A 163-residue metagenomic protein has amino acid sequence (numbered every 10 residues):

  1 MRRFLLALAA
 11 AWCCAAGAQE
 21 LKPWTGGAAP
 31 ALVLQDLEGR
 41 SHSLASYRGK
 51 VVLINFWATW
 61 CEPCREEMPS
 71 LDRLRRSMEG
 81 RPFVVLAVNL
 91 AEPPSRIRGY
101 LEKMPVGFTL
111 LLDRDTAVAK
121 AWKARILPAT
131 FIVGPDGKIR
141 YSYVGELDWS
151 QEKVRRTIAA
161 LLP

Functional and structural regions predicted by a protein language model:
R3-C13: Bacterial N-terminal signal peptides
A18-L44: N-terminal "domain-start" segment that seeds a small globular fold
E20, E66, R73-D115, L127: Conserved segment of the thioredoxin-like fold in thiol-based oxidoreductases
L32, Y47, F56-W57, Y100 (+2 more regions): Conserved hydrophobic/aromatic "anchor" residues that stabilize well-ordered secondary structure elements
K50-V52, F56-W60, I126: Short pre-active-site segment immediately N-terminal to redox-active cysteine/selenocysteine motifs in thiol-based
L53-N55, V85-A87, F131-I132: Hydrophobic beta-strand core positions in alpha/beta domains
F56-R73: Conserved redox-active cysteine motifs that mediate thiol-disulfide chemistry, especially di-cysteine Cys-X(1-2)-Cys
G99-G107, D113-A159: Thiol/disulfide oxidoreductase modules built on the thioredoxin-like
